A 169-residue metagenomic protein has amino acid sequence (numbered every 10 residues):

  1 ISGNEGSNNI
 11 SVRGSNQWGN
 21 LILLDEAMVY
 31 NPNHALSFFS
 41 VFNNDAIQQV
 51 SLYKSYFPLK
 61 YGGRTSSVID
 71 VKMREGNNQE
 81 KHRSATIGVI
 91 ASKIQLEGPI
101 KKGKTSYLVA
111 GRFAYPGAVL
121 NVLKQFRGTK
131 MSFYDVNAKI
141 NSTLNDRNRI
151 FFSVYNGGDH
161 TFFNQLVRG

Functional and structural regions predicted by a protein language model:
I1-P58, V68, R74-E75: Periplasmic N-terminal accessory/gating domains of Gram-negative outer-membrane beta-barrel systems
G3-E5, N78, K102, R147: A cross-taxa feature marking solvent-exposed loop/turn segments within ectodomains of secreted and single-pass membrane
N4-G6, N16, Q79, I90 (+1 more regions): Residues that act as N-cap/strand-start positions at coil-to-secondary-structure junctions
S11-G14, I94-Q95, F163: Short, solvent-exposed polar/charged micro-motifs at secondary-structure junctions
L21, Q49-K60, S66-R74, K81-G128 (+2 more regions): Predominantly transmembrane beta-strands of Gram-negative outer membrane beta-barrel pores used for transport
Y30, Y115-G117, G158-H160: Feature marks short, surface-exposed loop/turn motifs that line or immediately flank catalytic pockets and channel
N33-L36, A118-K124, F163-L166: Short acidic, glycine/proline-rich loop/turn micro-motifs
R149-G169: Flexible loop and strand-edge segments within Gram-negative outer membrane beta-barrel domains
